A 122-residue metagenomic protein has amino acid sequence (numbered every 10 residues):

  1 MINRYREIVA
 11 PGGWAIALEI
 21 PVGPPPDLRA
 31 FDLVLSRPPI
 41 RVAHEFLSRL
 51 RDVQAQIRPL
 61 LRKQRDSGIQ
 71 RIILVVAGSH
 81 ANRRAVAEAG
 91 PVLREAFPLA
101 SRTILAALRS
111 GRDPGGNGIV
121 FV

Functional and structural regions predicted by a protein language model:
M1-R41, S48-P59, R65, A107-I119: Active-site metal-binding core of divalent-cation-utilizing nuclease and nuclease-like domains
E19-P21, V75-A77, V122: Conserved beta-strand termini and adjacent loop/short-helix elements that scaffold enzyme active sites in alpha/beta
V42-H44, I73-V75, V120: Hydrophobic/aromatic beta-strand patches that form the interior of the parallel beta-sheet core in alpha/beta enzyme
L47-A107: Catalytic cores of nucleic-acid endonucleases
R94, V120-V122: Conserved serine DD-peptidase/penicillin-binding transpeptidase domain and beta-lactam-recognizing active-site
